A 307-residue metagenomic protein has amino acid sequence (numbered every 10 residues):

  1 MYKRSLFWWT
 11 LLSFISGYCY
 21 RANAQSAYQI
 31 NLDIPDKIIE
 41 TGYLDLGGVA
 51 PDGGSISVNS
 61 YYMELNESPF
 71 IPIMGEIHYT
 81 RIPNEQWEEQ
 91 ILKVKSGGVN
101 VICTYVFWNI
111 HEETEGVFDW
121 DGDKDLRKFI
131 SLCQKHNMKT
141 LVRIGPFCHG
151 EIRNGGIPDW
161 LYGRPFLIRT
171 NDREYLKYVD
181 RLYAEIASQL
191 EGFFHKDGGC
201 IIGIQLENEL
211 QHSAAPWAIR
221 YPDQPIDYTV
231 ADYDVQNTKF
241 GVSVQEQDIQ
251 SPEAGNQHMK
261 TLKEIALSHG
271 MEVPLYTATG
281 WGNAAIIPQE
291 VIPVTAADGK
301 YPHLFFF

Functional and structural regions predicted by a protein language model:
M1-Q25: Bacterial Sec-dependent N-terminal signal peptides
Q25-V101: N-terminal carbohydrate-binding accessory modules
I71, G98-N100, Q134-T140, H195-I202 (+1 more regions): Short, well-ordered coil/turn segments that N-cap beta-strands
I73-G75, I102-T104, T140-V142, I202 (+3 more regions): Hydrophobic faces of well-ordered beta-strands that scaffold small-molecule active sites in alpha/beta enzyme cores
W87-R153, K263-L267: Aromatic-lined substrate-binding rim segments of carbohydrate-active enzymes
C148-S188: Active-site-adjacent "subsite" loops/lids of carbohydrate-active enzymes
Y178-G203, E207-W281: Active-site neighborhood of glycoside hydrolase catalytic domains
E253, L267-F307: Glycan-recognition surfaces
